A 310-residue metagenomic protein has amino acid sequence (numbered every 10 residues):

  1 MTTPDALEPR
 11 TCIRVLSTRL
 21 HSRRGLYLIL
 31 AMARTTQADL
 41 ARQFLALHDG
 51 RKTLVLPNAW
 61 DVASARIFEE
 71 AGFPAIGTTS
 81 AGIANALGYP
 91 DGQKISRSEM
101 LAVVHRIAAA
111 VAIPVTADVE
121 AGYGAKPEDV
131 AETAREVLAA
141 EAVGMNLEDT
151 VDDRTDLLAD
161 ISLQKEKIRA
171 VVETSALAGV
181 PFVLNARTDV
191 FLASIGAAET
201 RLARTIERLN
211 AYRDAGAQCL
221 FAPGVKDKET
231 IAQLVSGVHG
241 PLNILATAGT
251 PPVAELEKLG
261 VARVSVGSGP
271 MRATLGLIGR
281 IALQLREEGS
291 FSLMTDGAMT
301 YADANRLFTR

Functional and structural regions predicted by a protein language model:
M1-L7: Polybasic, low-complexity intrinsically disordered segments
S17-R19: Ser/Thr/Pro/Gly-rich low-complexity, intrinsically disordered segments
H21-A31: Short, Lys/Arg-enriched N-terminal segments with co-localized hydrophobic residues within the first ~10-30 amino acids
A33-A38, F44, G269-R310: Extended, intrinsically disordered, low-complexity segments
T35-L45, L54-L56, W60-I113, Y123-G240 (+2 more regions): Alpha/beta enzyme core
S265: Active-site loops and adjacent core secondary-structure elements that bind or stabilize anionic groups
